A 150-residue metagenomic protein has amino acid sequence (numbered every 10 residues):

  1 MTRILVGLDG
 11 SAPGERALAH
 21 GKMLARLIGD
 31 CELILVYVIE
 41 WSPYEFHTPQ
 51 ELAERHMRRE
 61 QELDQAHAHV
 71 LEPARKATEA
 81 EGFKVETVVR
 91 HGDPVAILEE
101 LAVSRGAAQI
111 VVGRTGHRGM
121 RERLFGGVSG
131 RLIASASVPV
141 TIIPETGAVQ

Functional and structural regions predicted by a protein language model:
T2, A107-A108, S137: Conserved acidic residues
T2-E54: Small/aliphatic-rich secondary-structure junction motif
I34-V36, E86-R90, T141-I143: General small-molecule cofactor/ligand-binding pocket signal
Y37, G113-T115, E145: Short secondary-structure boundary segments
E54-H69: A short acidic, glycine-rich active-site loop that binds or catalyzes chemistry on phosphate/adenosine moieties
K76-I110, G147-Q150: Structural beta-alpha unit
Q109-A134, V149-Q150: Glycine-rich, Arg-bearing micro-motifs that act as flexible, cationic patches
V138-Q150: Short, flexible loop segments at boundaries between secondary-structure elements
